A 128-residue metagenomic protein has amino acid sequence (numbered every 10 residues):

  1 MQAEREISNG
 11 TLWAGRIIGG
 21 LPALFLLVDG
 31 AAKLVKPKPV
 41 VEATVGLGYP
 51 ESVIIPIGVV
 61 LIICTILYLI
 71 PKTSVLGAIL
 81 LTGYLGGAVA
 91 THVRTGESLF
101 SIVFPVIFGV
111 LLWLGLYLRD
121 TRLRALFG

Functional and structural regions predicted by a protein language model:
M1-V28, I70-G128: Extended, low-polarity transmembrane helix blocks
L24, V28, Y49-L69, G83: Core segments of alpha-helical transmembrane spans in multipass integral membrane proteins
D29-K33: A short secondary-structure junction motif
L34, L47-G48, G87-A90: Generic helix-packing signal
L34-G46, L61-K72: Short juxtamembrane and helix-loop transition motifs at transmembrane-helix boundaries in membrane proteins
K36, V40-E42, Y49, V93-F100: Membrane interfacial helix motifs at helix-loop boundaries and amphipathic/re-entrant anchors
